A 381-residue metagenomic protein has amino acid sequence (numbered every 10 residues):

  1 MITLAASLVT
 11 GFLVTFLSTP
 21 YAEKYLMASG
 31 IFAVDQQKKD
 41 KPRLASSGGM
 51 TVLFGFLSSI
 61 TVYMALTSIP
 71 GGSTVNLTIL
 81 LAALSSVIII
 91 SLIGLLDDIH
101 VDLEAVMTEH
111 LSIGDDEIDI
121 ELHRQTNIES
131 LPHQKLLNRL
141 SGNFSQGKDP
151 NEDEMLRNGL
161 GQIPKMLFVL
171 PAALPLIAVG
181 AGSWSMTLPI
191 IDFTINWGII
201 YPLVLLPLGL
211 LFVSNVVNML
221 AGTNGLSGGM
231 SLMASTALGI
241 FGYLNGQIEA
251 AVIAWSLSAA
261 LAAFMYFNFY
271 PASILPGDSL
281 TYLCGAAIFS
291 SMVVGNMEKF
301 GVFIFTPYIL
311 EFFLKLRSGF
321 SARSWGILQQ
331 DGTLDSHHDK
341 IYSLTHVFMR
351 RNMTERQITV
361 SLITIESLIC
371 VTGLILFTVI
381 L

Functional and structural regions predicted by a protein language model:
M1-K315, G319, E366-I369, G373-L381: "…together with the soluble PPM/PP2C metallo-phosphatase catalytic core" -> "…together with the soluble PPM/PP2C
P307-I358: Membrane-proximal soluble regions of multi-pass membrane proteins
S361: Glycine-rich, charge-dense phosphate/pyrophosphate-binding loop(s) and the adjacent flexible "lid"/catalytic subdomain
